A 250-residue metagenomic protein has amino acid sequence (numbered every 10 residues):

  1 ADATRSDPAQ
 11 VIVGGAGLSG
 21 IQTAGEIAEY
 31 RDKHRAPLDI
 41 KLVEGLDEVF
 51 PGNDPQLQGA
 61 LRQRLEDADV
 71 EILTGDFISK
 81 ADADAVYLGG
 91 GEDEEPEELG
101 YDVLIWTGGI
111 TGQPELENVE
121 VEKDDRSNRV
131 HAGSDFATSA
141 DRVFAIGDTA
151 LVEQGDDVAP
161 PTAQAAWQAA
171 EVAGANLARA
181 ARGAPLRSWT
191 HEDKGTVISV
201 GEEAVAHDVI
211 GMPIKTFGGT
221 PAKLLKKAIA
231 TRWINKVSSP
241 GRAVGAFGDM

Functional and structural regions predicted by a protein language model:
A1-D7, L99-Q168, A175: FAD-site-proximal beta/loop scaffold in flavoenzymes
D2-I40: Rossmann-like NAD(P)H-binding beta-loop-alpha module
A16, G45, D148, E202: Cofactor-binding loop segments of dinucleotide-utilizing enzymes, especially the Rossmann-like FAD- and NAD(P)+-binding
A24-A28, L65, A178: Short glycine-enriched nucleophile-adjacent loop and the immediately C-terminal alpha-helix near the catalytic center
K33-H131: A Rossmann-like FAD-binding core segment of flavoenzymes
A165-K194: Internal hydrophobic alpha-helix adjacent to the cofactor/substrate pocket in enzyme cavities
E202-M250: C-terminal auxiliary extensions adjacent to catalytic cores
